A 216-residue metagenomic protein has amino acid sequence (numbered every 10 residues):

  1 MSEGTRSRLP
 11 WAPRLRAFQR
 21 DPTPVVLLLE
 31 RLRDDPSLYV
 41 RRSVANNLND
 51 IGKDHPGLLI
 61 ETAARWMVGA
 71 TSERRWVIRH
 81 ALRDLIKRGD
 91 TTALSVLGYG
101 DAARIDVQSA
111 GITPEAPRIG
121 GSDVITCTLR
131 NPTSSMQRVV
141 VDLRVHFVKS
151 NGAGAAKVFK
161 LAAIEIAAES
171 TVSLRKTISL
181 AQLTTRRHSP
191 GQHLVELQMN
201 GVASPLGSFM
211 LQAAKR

Functional and structural regions predicted by a protein language model:
S2-A213: Alpha-helical scaffold domains
